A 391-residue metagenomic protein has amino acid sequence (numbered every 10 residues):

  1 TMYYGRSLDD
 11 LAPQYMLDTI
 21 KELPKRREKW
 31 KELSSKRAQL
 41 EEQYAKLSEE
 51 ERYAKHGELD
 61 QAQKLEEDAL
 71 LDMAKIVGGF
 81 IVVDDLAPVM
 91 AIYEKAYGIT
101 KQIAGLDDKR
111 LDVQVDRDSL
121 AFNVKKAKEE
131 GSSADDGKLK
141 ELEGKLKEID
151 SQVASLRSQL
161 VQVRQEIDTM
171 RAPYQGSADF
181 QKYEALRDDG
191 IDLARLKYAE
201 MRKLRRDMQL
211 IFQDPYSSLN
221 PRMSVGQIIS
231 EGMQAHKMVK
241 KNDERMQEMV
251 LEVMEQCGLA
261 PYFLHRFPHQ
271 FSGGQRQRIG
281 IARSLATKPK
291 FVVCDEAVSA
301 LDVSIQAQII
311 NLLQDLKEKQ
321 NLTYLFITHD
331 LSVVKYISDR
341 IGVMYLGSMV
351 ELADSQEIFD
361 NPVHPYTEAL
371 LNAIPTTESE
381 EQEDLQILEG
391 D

Functional and structural regions predicted by a protein language model:
T1-K25, K29, A45, G190 (+1 more regions): Charged, flexible cofactor/metal-binding loops and thiol motifs
A178, A185-D188, E244-Y262, L371: Conserved ABC ATPase "signature" region
M223-M238: Q-loop/switch helix immediately C-terminal to the Walker
F267-F271, Q275: Conserved ABC ATPase signature
I281, V293, I309: Hydrophobic anchor residue at the start of the ABC signature
K288: Conserved catalytic motifs of ABC-family nucleotide-binding domains
A297, L301, I305-D384: P-loop NTP-binding/switch modules centered on Walker-like glycine-rich loops
